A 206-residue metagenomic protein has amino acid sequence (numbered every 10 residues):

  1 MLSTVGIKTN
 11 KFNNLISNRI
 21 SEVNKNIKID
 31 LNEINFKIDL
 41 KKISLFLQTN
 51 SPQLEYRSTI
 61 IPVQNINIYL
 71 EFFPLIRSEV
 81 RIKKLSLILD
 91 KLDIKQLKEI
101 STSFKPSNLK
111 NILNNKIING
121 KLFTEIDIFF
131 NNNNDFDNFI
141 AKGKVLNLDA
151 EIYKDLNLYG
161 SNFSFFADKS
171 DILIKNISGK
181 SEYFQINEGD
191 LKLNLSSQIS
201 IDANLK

Functional and structural regions predicted by a protein language model:
M1-L2: Hydrophobic membrane-insertion alpha-helices, especially the h-region of bacterial N-terminal signal peptides
V5-T9, N14, D30-E99, K110-K144 (+4 more regions): Flexible beta-edge/linker motif
I20-I29: Short secondary-structure junctions
I100-P106, L158-S161: Flexible, surface-exposed loop regions and adjacent strand-edge segments of Gram-negative outer-membrane beta-barrel
